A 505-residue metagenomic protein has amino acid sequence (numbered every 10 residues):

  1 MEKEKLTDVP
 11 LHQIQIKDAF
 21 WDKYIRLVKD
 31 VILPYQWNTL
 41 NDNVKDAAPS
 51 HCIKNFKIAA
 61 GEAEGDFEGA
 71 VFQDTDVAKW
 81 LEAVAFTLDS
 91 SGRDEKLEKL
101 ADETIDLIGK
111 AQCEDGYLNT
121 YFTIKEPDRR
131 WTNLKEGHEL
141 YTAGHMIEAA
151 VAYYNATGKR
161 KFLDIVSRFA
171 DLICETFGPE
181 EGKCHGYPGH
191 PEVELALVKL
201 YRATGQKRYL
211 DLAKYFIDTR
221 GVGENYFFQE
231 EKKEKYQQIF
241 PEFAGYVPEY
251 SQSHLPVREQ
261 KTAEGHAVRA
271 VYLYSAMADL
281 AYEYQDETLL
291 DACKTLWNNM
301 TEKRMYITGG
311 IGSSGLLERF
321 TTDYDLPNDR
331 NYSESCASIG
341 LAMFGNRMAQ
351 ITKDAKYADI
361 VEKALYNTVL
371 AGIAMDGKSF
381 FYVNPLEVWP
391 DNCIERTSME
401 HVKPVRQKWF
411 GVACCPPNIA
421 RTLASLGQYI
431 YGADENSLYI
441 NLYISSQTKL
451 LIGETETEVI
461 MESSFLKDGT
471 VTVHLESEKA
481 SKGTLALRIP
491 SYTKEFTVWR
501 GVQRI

Functional and structural regions predicted by a protein language model:
M1-I505: Glycan-recognition and catalytic cores of secretory/periplasmic carbohydrate-active enzymes
